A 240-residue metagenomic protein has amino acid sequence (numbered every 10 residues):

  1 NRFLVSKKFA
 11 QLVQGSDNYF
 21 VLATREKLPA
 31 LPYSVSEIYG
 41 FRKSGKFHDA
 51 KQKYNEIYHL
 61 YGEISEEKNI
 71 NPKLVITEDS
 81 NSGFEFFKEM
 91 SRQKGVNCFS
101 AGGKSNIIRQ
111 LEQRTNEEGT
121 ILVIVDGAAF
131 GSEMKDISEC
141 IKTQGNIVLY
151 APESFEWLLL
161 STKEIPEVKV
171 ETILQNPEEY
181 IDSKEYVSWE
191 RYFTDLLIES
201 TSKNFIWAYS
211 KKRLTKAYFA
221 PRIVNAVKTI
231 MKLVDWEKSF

Functional and structural regions predicted by a protein language model:
N1-V5: Conserved P-loop NTPase "ATPase switch" module shared by AAA+ and STAND
K8-N18: Substrate-engagement module of ASCE P-loop NTPases
D17-E26: Structural recognition of the conserved hydrophobic beta-strand(s) that form the central parallel beta-sheet of P-loop
A30, S36-F240: Acidic, divalent-metal-binding catalytic cores of TOPRIM and closely related two-metal-ion phosphodiester/pyrophosphate
